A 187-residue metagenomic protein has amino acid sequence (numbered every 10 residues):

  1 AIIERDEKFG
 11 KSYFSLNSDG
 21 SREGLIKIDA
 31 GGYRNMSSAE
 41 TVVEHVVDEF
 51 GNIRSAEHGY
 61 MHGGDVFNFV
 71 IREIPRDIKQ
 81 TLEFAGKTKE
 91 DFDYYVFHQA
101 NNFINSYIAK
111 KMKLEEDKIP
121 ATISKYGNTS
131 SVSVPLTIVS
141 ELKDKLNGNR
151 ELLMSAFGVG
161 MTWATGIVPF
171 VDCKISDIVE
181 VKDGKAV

Functional and structural regions predicted by a protein language model:
A1, L25, Q80, Y107 (+1 more regions): Alpha-helical scaffold segments in soluble metabolic enzymes
A1-N68, R72, R76, P169-V187: Condensing-enzyme catalytic core mediating Claisen C-C bond formation in acyl metabolism
R5-K8, T81-F84, K111, E141-K145: Change "in soluble alpha/beta enzymes" to "in soluble alpha/beta proteins
G10, T88-D91, G148: Short loop/turn motifs at secondary-structure junctions
E49-E57, K79-F84, K111-E116: Short amphipathic alpha-helical segments, especially helix-boundary/capping motifs
F67-K89, A100: Long, repeat-rich segments with strong aromatic
I71, P75, D93-V187: Claisen-condensing/thiolase-fold acyl-transfer catalytic domains that form or cleave C-C bonds in fatty acid
